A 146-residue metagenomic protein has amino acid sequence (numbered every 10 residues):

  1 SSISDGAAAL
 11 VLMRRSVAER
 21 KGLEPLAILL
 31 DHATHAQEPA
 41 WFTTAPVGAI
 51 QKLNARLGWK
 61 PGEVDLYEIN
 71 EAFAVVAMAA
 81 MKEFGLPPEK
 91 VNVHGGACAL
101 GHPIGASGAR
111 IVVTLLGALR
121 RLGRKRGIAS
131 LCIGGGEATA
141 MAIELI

Functional and structural regions predicted by a protein language model:
S1-I146: Claisen-condensing/thiolase-fold acyl-transfer catalytic domains that form or cleave C-C bonds in fatty acid
